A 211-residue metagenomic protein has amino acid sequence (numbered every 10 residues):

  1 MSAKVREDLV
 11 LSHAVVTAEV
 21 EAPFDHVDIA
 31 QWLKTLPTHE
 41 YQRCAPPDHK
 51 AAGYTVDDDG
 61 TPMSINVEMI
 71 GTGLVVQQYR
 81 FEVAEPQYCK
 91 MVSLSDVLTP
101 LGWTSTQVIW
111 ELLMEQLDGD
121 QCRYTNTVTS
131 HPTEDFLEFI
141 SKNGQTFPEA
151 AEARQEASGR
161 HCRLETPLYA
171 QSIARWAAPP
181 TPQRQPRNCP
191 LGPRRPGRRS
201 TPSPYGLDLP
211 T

Functional and structural regions predicted by a protein language model:
M1-T61: Hydrophobic ligand-binding cavity/cleft-lining segments
P23-H26, V83-Y88, L113-R123: A short, structured loop/turn motif at beta-sheet edges
D28, G73-Q77, E134-E138: Short acidic, gly/pro-rich beta-turn/loop elements at beta-sheet edges and active-site/ligand-binding grooves
K50-W103: Glycine-rich portal/gate segments that line the openings of hydrophobic small-molecule binding cavities
D96-R160: Beta-strand/loop substructures that line and gate deep hydrophobic ligand-binding cavities in soluble
T146-G192: Long, compositionally biased interface segments
L191, P196, L207-L209: Leucine-biased recognition of intrinsically disordered, low-complexity hydrophobic segments
S200-S203: Serine residues within intrinsically disordered or low-complexity segments
